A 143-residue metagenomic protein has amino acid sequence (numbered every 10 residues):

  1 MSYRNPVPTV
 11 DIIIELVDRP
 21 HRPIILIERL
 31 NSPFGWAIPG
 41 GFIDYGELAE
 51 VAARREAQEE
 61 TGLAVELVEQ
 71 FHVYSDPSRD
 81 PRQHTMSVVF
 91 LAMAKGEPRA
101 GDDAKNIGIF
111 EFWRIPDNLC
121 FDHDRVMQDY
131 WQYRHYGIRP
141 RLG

Functional and structural regions predicted by a protein language model:
M1-I24: Conserved N-terminal beta-strand and adjoining loop/helix that marks the start of the Nudix/MutT-like hydrolase domain
V7-D11, T85-V89, D124: Short hydrophobic/aromatic beta-strand or adjacent loop that forms the aromatic wall/cage of a ligand/substrate-binding
I14-L16, E28, V89-M93, E111: Short, well-ordered beta-strand micro-motif
P20-L63: Conserved Nudix-box catalytic region and its N-terminal flanking loop in Nudix hydrolases and closely related
N31, I43, Y74, A94 (+1 more regions): Hydrophobic pocket-lining residues within nucleotide cofactor-binding pockets
G62-P98: Active-site segment of metal-dependent pyrophosphate-handling enzymes, primarily the Nudix hydrolase catalytic core
V89-L91, R99-Y133: NUDIX/MutT-family hydrolases
Q132-G143: Acidic/histidine-enriched, glycine/proline-rich intrinsically disordered or flexible terminal extensions
